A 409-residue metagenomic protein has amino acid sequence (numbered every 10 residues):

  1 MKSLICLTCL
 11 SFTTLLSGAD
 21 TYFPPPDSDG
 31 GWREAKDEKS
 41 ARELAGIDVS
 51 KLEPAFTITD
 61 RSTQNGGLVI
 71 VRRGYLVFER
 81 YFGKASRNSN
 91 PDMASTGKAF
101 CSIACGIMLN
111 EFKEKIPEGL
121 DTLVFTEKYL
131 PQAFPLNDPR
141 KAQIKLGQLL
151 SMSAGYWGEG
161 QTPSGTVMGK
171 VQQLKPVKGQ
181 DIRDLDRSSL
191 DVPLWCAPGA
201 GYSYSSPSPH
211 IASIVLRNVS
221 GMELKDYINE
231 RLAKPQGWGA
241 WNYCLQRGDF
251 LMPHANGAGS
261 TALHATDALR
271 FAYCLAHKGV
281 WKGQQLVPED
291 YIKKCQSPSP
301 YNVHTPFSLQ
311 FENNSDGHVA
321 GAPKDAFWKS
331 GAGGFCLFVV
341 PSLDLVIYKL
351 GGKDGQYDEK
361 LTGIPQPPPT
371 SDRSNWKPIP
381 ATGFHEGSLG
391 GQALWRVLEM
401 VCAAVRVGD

Functional and structural regions predicted by a protein language model:
S3-T13: Sec-dependent N-terminal signal peptides
F12-S86, P91, N110-K115, G155 (+4 more regions): N-terminal leader/targeting segments and the immediately adjacent pre-domain N-terminus
I47-S50, P54, Y75-R80, F125 (+2 more regions): Short, charged, amphipathic alpha-helices and their helix-cap/turn boundaries
G74, P91-L120, L149, A212-L216 (+2 more regions): Active-site SXXK
D92, E111-W157, D191-P193, N218-A258 (+1 more regions): Active-site helix/loop module of the DD-peptidase/beta-lactamase fold, centered on the serine-lysine SxxK catalytic
M152, S208-V215, G259-W281, F335-G352: Active-site-proximal alpha-helical segments within enzyme catalytic domains
W238-W241, L245-Q246, K293-Y348: Active-site Gly/Thr loop motif
S330-D409: Structured C-terminal helix/loop/strand segments within mature extracytoplasmic catalytic/sensor domains
